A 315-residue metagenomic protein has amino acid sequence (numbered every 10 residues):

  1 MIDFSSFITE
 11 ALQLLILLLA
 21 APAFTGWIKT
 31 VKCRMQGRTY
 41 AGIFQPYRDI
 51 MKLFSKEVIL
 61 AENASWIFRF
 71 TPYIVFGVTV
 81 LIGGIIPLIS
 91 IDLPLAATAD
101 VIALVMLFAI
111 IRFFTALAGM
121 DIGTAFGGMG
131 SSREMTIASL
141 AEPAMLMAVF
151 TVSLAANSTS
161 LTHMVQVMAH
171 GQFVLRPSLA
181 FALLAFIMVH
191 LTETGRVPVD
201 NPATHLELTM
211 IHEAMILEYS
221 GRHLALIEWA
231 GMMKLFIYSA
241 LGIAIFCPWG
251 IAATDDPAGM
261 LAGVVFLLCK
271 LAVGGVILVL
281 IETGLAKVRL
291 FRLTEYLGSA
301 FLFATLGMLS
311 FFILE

Functional and structural regions predicted by a protein language model:
T9-A21, A96-A109, Q172-E193, M260-G263: Alpha-helical transmembrane segments
A23-V31, I110-G119, L184-N201, A272-I281: Transmembrane alpha-helical segments that form the membrane-embedded catalytic/substrate-channel core of multi-pass
C33, G37-F54, N201-H223: Juxtamembrane inter-helical linkers in multi-pass membrane proteins
D49-F68, A125-M129, I216-H223: Cytosolic juxtamembrane amphipathic/interface segments immediately preceding and feeding into a transmembrane helix
V80-A96, T115-T124, L154-S160, I313-E315: Transmembrane alpha-helix boundary signature
P94, V152-F181: Juxtamembrane/interfacial segments at transmembrane-helix boundaries in multi-pass membrane proteins
A103-A118, S139-A156: Mid-bilayer segments of alpha-helical transmembrane spans in multi-pass integral membrane proteins that mediate
I277-F303: Interfacial loop-to-transmembrane junctions
